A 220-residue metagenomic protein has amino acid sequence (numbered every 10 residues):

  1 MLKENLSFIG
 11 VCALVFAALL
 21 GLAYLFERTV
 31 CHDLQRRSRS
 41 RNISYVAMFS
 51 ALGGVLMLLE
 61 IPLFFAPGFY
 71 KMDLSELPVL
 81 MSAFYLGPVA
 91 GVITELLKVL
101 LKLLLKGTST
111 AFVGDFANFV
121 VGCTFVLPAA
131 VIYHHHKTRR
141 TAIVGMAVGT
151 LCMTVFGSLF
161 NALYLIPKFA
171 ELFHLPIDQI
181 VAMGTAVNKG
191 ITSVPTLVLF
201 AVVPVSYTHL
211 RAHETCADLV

Functional and structural regions predicted by a protein language model:
L2-F8: Feature marks short, highly hydrophobic, charge-poor N-terminal signal-anchor/signal peptide-like helices that anchor
K3, M57-L74, L96-I132, V144 (+3 more regions): Interfacial aromatic-anchored transmembrane helix boundaries in multi-pass membrane proteins
V11-S82, V89-A90: Hydrophobic transmembrane alpha-helices
L19-R36, Y45-V55, D115-L165: Short helix-perturbing small/polar motifs within transmembrane alpha-helices
F160-V187: Juxtamembrane non-transmembrane "cap" segments at the membrane-aqueous interface of multi-pass membrane proteins
N188-S206: Alpha-helix-centered segments that form part of catalytic cores
T208-T215: Conserved small/polar residues in nucleotide/adenosyl-binding loops
